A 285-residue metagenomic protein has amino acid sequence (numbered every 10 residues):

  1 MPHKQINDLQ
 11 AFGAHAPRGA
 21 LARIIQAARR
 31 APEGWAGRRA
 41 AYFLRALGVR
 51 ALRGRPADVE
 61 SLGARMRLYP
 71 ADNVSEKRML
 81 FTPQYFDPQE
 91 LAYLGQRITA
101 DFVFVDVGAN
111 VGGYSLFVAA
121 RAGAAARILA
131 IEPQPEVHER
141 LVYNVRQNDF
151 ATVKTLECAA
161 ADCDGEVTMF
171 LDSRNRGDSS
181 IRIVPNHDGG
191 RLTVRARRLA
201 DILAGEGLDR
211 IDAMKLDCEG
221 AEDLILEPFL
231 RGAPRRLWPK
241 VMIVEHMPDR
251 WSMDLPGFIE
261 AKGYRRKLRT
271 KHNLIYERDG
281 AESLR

Functional and structural regions predicted by a protein language model:
M1-R285: Phosphate/nucleotide-binding beta-alpha loop and adjacent structural elements of enzyme active sites
